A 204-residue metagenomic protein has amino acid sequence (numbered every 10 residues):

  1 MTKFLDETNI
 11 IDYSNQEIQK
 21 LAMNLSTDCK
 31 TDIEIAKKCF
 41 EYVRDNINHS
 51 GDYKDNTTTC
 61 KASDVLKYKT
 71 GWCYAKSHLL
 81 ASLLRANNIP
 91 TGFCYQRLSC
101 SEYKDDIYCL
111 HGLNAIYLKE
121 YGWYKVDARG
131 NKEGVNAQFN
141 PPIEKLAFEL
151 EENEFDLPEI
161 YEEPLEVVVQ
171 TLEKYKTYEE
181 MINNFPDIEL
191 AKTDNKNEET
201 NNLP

Functional and structural regions predicted by a protein language model:
M1-Y68: Secondary-structure boundary elements
N9, N15, N24, N46-N48 (+10 more regions): Detector for Asparagine
F40, W72, F93, E173-K176: Intrinsically disordered, low-complexity segments enriched in small/polar residues
E41, A75-L165: Hydrophobic/aromatic-rich core segments of domains that either
R44, K61-V65, K69, E102-D106 (+2 more regions): Charge-rich, low-complexity amphipathic helices in intrinsically disordered tails/linkers adjacent to domains
D64-V65, W72-H78: Hydrophobic/aromatic-rich structural module bridging two neighboring secondary-structure elements via a short loop
N136-P204: A structured, mid-to-C-terminal "fold-capping" secondary-structure block
